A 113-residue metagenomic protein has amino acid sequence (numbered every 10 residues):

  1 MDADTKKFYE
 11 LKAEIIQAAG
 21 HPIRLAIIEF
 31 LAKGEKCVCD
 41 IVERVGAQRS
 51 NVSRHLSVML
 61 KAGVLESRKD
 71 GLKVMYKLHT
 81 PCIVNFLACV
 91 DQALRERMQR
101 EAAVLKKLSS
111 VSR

Functional and structural regions predicted by a protein language model:
M1-K7, L11, I83-R113: Amphipathic alpha-helical dimerization/coiled-coil segments that flank or bridge DNA-binding/regulatory modules
D2, K7-S50, D70-I83: N-terminal helix-turn-helix DNA-binding core of bacterial DNA-binding proteins
E35-K36, L60, D91: Residue-level detector of secondary-structure transition/capping positions
E43, L60-K61: Alpha-helical residues within the helix-turn-helix
L56-S57: Short, hydrophobic-biased segments on the C-terminal half of alpha helices that form "recognition helices"
